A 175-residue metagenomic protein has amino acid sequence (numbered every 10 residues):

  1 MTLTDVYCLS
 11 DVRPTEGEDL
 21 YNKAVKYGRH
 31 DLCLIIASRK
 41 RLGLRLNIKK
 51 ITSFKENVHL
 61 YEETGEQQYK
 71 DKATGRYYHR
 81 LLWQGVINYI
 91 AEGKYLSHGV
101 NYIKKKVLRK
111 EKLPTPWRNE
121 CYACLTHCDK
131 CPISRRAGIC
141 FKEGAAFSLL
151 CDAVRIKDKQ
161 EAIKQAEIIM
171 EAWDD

Functional and structural regions predicted by a protein language model:
L3-E18, V25-D175: Cysteine-centered metal-binding/redox modules
